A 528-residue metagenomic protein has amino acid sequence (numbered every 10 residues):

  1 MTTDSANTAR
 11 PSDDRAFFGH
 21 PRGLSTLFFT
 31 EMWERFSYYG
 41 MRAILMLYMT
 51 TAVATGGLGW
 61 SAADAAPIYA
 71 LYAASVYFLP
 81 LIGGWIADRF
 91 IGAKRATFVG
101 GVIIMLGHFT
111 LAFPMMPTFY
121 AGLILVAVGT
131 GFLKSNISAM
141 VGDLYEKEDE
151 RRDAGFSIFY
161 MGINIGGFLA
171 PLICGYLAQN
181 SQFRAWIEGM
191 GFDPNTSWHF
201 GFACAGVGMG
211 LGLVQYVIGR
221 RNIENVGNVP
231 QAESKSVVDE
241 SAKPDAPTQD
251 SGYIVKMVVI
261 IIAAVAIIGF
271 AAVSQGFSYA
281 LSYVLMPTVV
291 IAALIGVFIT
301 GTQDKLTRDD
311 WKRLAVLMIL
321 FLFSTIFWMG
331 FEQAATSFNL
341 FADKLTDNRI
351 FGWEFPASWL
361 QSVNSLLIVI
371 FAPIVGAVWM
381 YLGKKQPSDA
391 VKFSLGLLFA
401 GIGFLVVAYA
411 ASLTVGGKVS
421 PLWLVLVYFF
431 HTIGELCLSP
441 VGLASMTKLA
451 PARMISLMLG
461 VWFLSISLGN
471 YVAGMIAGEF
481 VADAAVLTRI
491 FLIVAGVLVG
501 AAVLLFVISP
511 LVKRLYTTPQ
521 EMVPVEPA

Functional and structural regions predicted by a protein language model:
M1-R22, K147, G175-S337, K344-R349 (+3 more regions): Intracellular loop-helix junctions on the cytosolic face of multi-pass helical membrane proteins
M32, G107, T118-L133, F321 (+1 more regions): Hydrophobic core of transmembrane alpha-helices in multi-pass small-molecule transporters, especially MFS/SLC-type
A43-A66, Q179, A334-S358: Short amphipathic helix-loop junctions that connect adjacent transmembrane helices in Major Facilitator Superfamily/SLC
A66-A87, K134, F168-A170, S362-V375 (+1 more regions): Central cavity-lining transmembrane alpha-helices of secondary-active solute carriers, predominantly the Major
V76, D153-F183, G201-L211, Q361-I368 (+2 more regions): Glycine-rich segments within core transmembrane alpha-helices of 12-TM secondary carriers
F78, I218, M286-F298, W353-G383 (+1 more regions): Transmembrane alpha-helices of Major Facilitator/SLC transporters
R89-G101, E148-D149, D310, M380-L398: Cytoplasmic membrane-interface "Motif A"-like loop-to-helix N-cap segments of 12-TM Major Facilitator Superfamily
V99-Y120, L395-G416: C-terminal ends and interior cores of transmembrane alpha-helices in multi-pass membrane transporters/permeases
